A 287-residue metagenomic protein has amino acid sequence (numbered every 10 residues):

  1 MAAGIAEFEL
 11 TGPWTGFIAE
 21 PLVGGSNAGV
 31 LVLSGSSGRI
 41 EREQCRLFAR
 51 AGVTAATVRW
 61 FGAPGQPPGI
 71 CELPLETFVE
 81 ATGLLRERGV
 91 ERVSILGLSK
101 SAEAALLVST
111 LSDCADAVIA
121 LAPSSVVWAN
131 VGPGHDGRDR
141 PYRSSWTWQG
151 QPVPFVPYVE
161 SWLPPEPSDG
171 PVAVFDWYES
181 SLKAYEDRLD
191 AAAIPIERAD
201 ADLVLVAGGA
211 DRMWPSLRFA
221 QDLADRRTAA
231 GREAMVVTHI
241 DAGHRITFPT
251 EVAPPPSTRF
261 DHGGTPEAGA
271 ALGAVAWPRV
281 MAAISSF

Functional and structural regions predicted by a protein language model:
M1-A28: N-terminal cap/lid segment of alpha/beta-hydrolase-fold proteins
N27, S34-R39, G209: Active-site glycine-rich loops that stabilize anionic/oxyanionic intermediates across multiple enzyme folds
S37, F61-S94: Catalytic nucleophile-loop/oxyanion-hole region of alpha/beta-hydrolase and closely related hydrolase-like folds
G38-E43, G83-V159, D176-D187: Primarily recognizes the serine-hydrolase "nucleophile elbow" in alpha/beta-hydrolase and SGNH/GDSL folds
A49-Q66: Conserved alpha/beta-hydrolase
A63, H239-I246, T250-P254: Histidine-bearing beta->alpha loop at or near hydrolase active sites
E160-R245: Serine-hydrolase catalytic core
E251-F287: Catalytic active-site module of serine/aspartate enzymes centered on a nucleophile-bearing elbow/loop
